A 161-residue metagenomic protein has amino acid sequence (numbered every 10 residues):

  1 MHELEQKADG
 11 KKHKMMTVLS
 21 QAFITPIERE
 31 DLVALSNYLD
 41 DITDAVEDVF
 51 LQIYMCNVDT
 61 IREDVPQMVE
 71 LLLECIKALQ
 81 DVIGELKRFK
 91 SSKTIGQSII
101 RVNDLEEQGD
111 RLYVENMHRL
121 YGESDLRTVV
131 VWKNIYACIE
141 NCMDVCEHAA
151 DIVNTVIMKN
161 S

Functional and structural regions predicted by a protein language model:
M1-S161: Cytosolic, long alpha-helical scaffolding segments
